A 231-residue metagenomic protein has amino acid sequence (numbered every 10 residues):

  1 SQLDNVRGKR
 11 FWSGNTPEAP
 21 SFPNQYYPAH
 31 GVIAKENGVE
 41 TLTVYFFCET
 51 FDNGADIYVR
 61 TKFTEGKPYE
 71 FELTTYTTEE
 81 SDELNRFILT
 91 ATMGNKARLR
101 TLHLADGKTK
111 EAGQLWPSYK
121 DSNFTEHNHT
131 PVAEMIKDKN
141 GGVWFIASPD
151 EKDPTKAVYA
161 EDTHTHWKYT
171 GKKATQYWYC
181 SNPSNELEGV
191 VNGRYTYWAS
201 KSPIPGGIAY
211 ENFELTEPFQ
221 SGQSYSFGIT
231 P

Functional and structural regions predicted by a protein language model:
S1-G14, G207-E217: Short, surface-exposed beta-strand/turn "edge" patches of beta-sheet domains
L3-L84, R98: Extended, loop-rich substrate-binding clefts of extracytoplasmic carbohydrate-active enzymes
R7, S13, H30, N37 (+10 more regions): Feature targets compositionally biased, intrinsically disordered low-complexity regions with long contiguous runs
W12, E18, K35, E111 (+4 more regions): Intrinsically disordered, low-complexity, compositionally biased regions/tails
K35, Y45-F47, K62-T64, T90-T92 (+4 more regions): A structural detector for beta-sheet-dominated domains
K67, T78, M93-N95, Q220-S224: Generic structural signal for short, solvent-exposed loop/turn connectors between secondary structure elements
N85-Y169: Polysaccharide-binding surfaces and accessory modules of carbohydrate-active proteins
P131-P231: Beta-strand-rich recognition/accessory modules
